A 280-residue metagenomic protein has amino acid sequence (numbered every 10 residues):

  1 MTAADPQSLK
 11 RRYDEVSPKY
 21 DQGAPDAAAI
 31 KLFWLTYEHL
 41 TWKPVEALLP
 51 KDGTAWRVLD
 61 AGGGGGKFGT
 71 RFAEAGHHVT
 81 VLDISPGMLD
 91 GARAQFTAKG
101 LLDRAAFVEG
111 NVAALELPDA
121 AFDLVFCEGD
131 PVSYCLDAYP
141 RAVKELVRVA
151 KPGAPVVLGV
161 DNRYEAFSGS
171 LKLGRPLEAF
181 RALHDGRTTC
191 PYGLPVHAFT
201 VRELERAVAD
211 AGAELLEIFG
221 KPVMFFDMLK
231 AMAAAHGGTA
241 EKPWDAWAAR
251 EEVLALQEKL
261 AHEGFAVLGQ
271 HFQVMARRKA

Functional and structural regions predicted by a protein language model:
M1-G53, K67, R71: Conserved class I S-adenosyl-L-methionine
A55-G62: Conserved class I S-adenosyl-L-methionine
G65-A114: Class I SAM-dependent methyltransferase SAM/SAH-binding core
A113, L117-L124: A short acidic, Gly/Pro-enriched loop at the edge of an enzyme's catalytic core that lines a small-molecule cofactor
P140-P155: A short glycine-rich, Lys/Arg-flanked "PGG" loop and its adjoining helix->strand segment in the class I
V156-A182: Conserved class I S-adenosyl-L-methionine
R187-E203: Acceptor-substrate binding/catalytic loop of class I
E217-A280: A C-terminal cap/extension of S-adenosyl-L-methionine-dependent methyltransferases that defines the acceptor-substrate
